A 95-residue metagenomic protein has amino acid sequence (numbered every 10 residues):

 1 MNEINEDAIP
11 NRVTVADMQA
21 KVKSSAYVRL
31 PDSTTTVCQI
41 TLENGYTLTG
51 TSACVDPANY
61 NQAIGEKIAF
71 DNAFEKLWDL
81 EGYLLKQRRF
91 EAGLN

Functional and structural regions predicted by a protein language model:
M1-N95: Domain-level marker for long, solvent-exposed, non-transmembrane regions
